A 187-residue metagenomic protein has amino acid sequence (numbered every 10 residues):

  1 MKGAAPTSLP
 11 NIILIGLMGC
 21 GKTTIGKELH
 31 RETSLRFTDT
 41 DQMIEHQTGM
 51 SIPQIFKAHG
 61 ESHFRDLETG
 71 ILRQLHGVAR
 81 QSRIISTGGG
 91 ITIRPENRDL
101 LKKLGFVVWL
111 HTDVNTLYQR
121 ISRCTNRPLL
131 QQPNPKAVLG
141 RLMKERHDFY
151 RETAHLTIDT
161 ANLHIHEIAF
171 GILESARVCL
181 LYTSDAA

Functional and structural regions predicted by a protein language model:
L14: Hydrophobic anchor at the beta1->P-loop junction of P-loop NTPases
L17: P-loop (Walker A) phosphate-binding loop of NTP-binding proteins
C20: ATP-binding Walker
T23: Walker A/P-loop
T40-K102, R127, G140: ATP-dependent small-molecule kinase phosphotransfer cores that center on conserved nucleotide phosphate-binding segments
L104-D148: A glycine- and Lys/Arg-enriched "phosphate-lid" helix/loop adjacent to the NTP-binding pocket of small-molecule kinases
T153-I168: Phosphate-binding beta-loop-alpha motif at adenosine-nucleotide cofactor sites
Y182-A187: Conserved small/polar residues in nucleotide/adenosyl-binding loops
